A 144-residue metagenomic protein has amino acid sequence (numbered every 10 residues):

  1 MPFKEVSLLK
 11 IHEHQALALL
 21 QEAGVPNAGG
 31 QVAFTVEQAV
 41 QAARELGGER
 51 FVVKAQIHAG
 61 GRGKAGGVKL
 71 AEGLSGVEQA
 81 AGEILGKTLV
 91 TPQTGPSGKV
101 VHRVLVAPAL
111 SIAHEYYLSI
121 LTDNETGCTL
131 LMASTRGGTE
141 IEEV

Functional and structural regions predicted by a protein language model:
F3-E45, E49: A conserved helix-loop-beta module that forms one wall/lid of the active-site cleft in ATP-utilizing catalytic domains
L8, A16, E22, G30 (+5 more regions): Generic secondary-structure boundary/loop-capping signal
E13-Q21, L46-R62, T91-I112, L118: ATP-grasp fold ATP-binding core
N27, E78-T94: Catalytic core of tubulin tyrosine ligase-like
N27-G30, V53-A80, Y117, E140-I141: Glycine-rich phosphate-binding loop of ATP-grasp-fold ATP-dependent ligases
A33, K69-G73, L121, M132-A133: Short beta-strand-to-turn element immediately C-terminal to the catalytic PLP-Schiff-base lysine in fold type I
E72, A81-T88, P108-L110, I120-N124: Generic hydrophobic/packing signal
I120-V144: Flexible glycine-/small-residue-enriched beta->alpha junction loops that bind anionic phosphate/pyrophosphate groups
